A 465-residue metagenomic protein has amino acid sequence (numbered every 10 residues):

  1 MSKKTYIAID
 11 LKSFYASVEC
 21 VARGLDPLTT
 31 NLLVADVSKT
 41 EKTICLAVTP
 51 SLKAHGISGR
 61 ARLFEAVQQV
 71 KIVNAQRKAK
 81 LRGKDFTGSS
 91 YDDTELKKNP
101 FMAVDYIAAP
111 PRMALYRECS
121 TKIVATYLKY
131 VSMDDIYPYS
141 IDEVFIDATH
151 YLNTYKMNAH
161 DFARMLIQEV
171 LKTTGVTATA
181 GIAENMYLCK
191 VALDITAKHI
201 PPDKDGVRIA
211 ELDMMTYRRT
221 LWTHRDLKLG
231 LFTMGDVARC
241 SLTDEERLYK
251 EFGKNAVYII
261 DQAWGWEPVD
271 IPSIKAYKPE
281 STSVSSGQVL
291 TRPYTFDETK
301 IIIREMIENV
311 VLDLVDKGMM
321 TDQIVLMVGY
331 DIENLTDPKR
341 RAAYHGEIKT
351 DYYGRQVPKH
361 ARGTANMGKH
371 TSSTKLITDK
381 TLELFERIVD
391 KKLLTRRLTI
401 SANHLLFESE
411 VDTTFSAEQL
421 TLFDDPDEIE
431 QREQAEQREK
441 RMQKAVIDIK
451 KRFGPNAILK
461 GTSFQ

Functional and structural regions predicted by a protein language model:
M1-Q262, P268-I271, L422-Q465: Gly/Gly-Pro- and Ser/Thr-rich, intrinsically disordered tail segments characteristic of DNA damage-repair and tolerance
A8, L229-T395, F415: DNA-contacting surface of Y-family translesion DNA polymerases
V18, G354-Q465: Acidic, metal-coordinating catalytic segment for phosphate/diphosphate chemistry, firing primarily on the Nudix
L33, M327, T399-S401: Beta-strand cores of modular interaction/reader domains in eukaryotic scaffold and signaling proteins, especially PDZ
K71-A75, A79-K80, D297, I301-R304 (+2 more regions): Contiguous hydrophobic segments
M133-I136, K156-Q168, H199-M214, K275-S283 (+3 more regions): Short, Lys/Arg-enriched charge-dense amphipathic segments
T149-L152, E184-C189, V328-L335, N403-S409: Short, internal active-site loops enriched in acidic
T177-T179, V325, R397-T399: Residues at or immediately flanking beta-strands
